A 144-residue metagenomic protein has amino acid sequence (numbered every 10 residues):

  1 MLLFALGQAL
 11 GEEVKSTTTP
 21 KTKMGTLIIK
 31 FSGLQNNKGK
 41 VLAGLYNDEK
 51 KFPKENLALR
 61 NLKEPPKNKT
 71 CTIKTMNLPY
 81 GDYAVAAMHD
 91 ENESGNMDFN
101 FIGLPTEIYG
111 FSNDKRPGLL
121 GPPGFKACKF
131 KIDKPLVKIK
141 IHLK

Functional and structural regions predicted by a protein language model:
M1-S16: Bacterial Sec-dependent N-terminal signal peptides
V14, I108-K144: Extracellular beta-sheet/turn segments enriched in Thr/Pro/Gly and aliphatic residues
G25-G33, A43, I141: A short, amphipathic beta-strand motif
L42-Y46, A86: Beta-strand signatures of extracellular beta-sandwich domains
K67, P79-Y80: Surface-exposed loops/turns
C71-N77: Exposed aromatic-hydrophobic patches
G81-A87: A short tyrosine-centered beta-strand micro-motif
E91-F99: Acidic, glycine-anchored loop motifs typical of Ca2+
